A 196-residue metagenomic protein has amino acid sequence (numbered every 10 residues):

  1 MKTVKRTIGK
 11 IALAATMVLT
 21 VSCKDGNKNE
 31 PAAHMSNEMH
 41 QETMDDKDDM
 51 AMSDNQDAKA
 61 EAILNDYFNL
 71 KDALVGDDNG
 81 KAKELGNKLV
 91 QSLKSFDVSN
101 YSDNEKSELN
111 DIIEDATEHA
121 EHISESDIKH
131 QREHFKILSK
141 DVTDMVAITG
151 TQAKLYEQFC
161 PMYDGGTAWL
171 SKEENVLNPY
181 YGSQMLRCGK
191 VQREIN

Functional and structural regions predicted by a protein language model:
K2-A12: Bacterial N-terminal signal peptides that target proteins for export
L19-S22: C-terminal motif of bacterial Sec signal peptides marking the signal peptidase cleavage site
K24-N27: Bacterial signal peptide processing site
A32-N55: Post-signal peptide N-terminal segment of mature Sec-exported envelope proteins
D54-N196: Mature extracytoplasmic or organellar-lumen-exposed domains after removal of signal/transit peptides
